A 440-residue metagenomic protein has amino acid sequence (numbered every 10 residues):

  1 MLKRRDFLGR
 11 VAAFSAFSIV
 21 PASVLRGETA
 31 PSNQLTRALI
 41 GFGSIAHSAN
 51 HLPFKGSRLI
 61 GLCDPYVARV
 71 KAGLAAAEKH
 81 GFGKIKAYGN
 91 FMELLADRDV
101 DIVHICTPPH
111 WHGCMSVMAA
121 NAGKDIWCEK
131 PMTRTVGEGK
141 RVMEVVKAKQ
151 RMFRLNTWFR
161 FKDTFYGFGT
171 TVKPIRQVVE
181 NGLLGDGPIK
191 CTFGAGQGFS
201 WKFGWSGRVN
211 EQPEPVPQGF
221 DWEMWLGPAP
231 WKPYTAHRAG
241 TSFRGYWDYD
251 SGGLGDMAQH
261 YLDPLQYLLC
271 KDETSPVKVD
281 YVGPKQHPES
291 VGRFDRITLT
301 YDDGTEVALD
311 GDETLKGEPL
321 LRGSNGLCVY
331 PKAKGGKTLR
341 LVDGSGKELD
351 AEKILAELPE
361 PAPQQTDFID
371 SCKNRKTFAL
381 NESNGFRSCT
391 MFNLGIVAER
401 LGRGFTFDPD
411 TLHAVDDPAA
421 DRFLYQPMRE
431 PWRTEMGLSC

Functional and structural regions predicted by a protein language model:
M1-C128, G137-F153, G437-C440: N-terminal glycine-/serine-/threonine-rich beta1-alpha1-beta2 phosphate-ribose binding loop of Rossmann-like
L8, L74, M92-L95, H104 (+9 more regions): Non-transmembrane alpha-helical segments in soluble domains of secreted/periplasmic/extracellular proteins
R10, F14-A16, P233-A236, D250-E273 (+2 more regions): C-terminal helical cap and adjacent loop that interface with cofactors, partners, or active-site loops
Y66, Y88, C106-H112, M132-R134 (+3 more regions): Short, solvent-exposed turn/loop segments enriched in Gly/Ser/Thr/Pro and often Arg
D125, T133-G219: A contiguous active-site-proximal alpha/beta segment in oxidoreductase catalytic domains
G194-S200, A229-P230, G283-H287, E313: Glycine-rich beta-alpha junction loops
W205, P213-G304: Rossmann-like dinucleotide-binding domain that binds NAD(P)(H)
D302-E306, N325-G326: Glycine-centered tight beta-turn/hairpin loop motif at sheet-sheet or coil-to-beta transitions
